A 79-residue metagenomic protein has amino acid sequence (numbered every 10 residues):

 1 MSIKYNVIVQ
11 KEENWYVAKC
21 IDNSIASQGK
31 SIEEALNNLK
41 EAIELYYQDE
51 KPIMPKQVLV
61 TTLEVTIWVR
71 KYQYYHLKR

Functional and structural regions predicted by a protein language model:
M1-K4, I8, N37-R79: Short, charged, surface-exposed hinge/linker loops at domain edges that act as mobile lids or interdomain connectors
I3, I8-C20: Short aromatic-glycine-(Arg/Gly/Cys) micro-motifs in beta-strand/loop hairpins
V17, A26, K71-Q73: Residue-level signal for secondary-structure boundary sites
I21-N23, T61: Short amphipathic alpha-helical segments
N23-I32: A short, exposed loop/beta-hairpin motif centered on an aromatic-Gly-Thr core
